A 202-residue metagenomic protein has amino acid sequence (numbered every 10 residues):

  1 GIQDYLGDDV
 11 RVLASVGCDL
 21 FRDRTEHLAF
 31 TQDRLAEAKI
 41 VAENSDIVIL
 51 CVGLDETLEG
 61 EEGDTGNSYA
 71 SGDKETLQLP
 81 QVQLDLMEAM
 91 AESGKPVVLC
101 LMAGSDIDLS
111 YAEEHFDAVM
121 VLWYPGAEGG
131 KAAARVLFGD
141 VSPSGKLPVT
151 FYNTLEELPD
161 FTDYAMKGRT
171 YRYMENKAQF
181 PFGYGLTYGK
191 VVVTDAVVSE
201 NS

Functional and structural regions predicted by a protein language model:
G1-S202: C-terminal non-catalytic regions of proteins with extracellular/luminal or membrane-system context
